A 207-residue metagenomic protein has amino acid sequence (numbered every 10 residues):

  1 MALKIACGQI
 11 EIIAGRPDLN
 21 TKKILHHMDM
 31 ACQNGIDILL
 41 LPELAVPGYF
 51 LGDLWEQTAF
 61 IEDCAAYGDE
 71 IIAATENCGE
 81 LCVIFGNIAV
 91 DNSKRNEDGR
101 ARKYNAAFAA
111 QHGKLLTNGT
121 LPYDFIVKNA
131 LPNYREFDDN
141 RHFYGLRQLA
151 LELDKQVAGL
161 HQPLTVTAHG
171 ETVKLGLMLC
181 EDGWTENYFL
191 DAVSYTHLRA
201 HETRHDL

Functional and structural regions predicted by a protein language model:
M1-H205: Enzyme catalytic cores with a strong preference for nitrogen-chemistry domains
